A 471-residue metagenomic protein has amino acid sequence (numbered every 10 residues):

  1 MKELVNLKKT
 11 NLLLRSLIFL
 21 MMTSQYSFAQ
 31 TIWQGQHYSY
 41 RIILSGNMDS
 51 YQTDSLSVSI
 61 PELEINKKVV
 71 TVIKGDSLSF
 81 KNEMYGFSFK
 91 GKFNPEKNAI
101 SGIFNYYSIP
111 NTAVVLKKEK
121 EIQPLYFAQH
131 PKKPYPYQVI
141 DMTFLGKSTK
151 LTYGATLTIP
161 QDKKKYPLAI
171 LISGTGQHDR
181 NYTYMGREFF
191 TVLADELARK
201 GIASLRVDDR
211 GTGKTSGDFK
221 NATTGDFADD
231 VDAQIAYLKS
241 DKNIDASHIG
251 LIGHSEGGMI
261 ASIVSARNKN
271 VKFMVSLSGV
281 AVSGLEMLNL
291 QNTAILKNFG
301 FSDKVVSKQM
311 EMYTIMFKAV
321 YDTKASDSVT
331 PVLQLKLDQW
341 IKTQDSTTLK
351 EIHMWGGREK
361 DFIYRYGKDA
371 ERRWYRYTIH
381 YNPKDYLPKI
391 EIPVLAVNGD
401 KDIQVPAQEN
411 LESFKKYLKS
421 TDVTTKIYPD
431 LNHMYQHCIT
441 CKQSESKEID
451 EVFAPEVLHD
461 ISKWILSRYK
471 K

Functional and structural regions predicted by a protein language model:
T31-F93, S101-F104: Central antiparallel beta-sheet cores of small beta-barrel/beta-sandwich binding domains
I122-K164: N-terminal cap/lid segment of alpha/beta-hydrolase-fold proteins
K165-T175: Short beta-strand element of the alpha/beta-hydrolase
V192-K214: Conserved alpha/beta-hydrolase
N221-K242: Alpha/beta-hydrolase active-site loop
L277-P388: Accessory cap/linker subdomain of secreted extracellular hydrolases
I390, A396-N398: Short beta-strand/loop motif that positions the catalytic acidic residue of the alpha/beta-hydrolase fold
I403-E409: Conserved alpha/beta-hydrolase "acid-adjacent" motif
